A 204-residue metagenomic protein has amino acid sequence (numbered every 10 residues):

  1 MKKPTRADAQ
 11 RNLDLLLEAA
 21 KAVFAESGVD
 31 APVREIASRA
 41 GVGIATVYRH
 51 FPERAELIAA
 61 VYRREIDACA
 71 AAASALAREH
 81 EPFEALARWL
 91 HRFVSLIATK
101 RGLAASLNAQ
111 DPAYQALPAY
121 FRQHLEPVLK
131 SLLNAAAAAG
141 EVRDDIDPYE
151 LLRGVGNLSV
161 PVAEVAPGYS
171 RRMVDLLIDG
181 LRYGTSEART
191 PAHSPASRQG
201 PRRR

Functional and structural regions predicted by a protein language model:
M1-R11, E187-R204: N-terminal intrinsically disordered/low-complexity leader segments
M1-R39, E56: Basic, helix-initiating cap at the start of DNA-binding domains
G41-F51: Short hydrophobic/aromatic patch on the recognition helix
E53-I58, C69: Short amphipathic alpha-helical segment with a characteristic S/N-K-E followed by hydrophobic residues
A60, A71-T99, A113-L117: Hydrophobic alpha-helical connector segments
D67, A113-E164, G168, R172: Amphipathic alpha-helical packing segments from all-alpha helical-bundle domains
A105-Q115, P191-S194: Short linear capping/connector segments at secondary-structure termini
E164-V165, R171-S186, P195-R202: Conserved NTP phosphate-binding and transfer environment spanning the P-loop NTPase/kinase superfamily
